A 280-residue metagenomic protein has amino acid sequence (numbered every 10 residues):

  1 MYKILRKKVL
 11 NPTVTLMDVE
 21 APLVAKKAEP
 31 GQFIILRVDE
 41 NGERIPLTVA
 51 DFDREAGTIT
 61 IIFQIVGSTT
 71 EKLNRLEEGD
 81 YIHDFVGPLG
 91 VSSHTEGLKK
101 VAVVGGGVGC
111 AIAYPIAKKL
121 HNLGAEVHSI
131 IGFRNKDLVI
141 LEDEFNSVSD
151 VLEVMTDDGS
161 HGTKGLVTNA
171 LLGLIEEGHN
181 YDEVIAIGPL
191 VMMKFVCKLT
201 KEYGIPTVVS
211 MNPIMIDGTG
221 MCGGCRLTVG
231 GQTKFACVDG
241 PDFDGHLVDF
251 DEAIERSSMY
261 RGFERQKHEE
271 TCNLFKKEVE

Functional and structural regions predicted by a protein language model:
M1-E78: Ferredoxin-reductase
R6, D51, V154-T156, V209 (+1 more regions): Structural signal for conserved beta-strand scaffold positions within catalytic alpha/beta enzyme cores
L36, D84-F85, L227: A generic structural signal for residues embedded in beta-strands
G42-D51, L89-K99, C237: Short, Lys/Arg- and Gly-enriched loop/turn segments at beta-strand edges
E71-I216: FNR/FR-type flavoprotein reductase catalytic core
I112, L190, P213-D242, E270-F275: Local cysteine-cluster metal-coordination motifs and their immediate loop/turn environment, predominantly Fe-S cluster
F235-D239, F243-E280: Short Fe-S-cluster ligation motifs
